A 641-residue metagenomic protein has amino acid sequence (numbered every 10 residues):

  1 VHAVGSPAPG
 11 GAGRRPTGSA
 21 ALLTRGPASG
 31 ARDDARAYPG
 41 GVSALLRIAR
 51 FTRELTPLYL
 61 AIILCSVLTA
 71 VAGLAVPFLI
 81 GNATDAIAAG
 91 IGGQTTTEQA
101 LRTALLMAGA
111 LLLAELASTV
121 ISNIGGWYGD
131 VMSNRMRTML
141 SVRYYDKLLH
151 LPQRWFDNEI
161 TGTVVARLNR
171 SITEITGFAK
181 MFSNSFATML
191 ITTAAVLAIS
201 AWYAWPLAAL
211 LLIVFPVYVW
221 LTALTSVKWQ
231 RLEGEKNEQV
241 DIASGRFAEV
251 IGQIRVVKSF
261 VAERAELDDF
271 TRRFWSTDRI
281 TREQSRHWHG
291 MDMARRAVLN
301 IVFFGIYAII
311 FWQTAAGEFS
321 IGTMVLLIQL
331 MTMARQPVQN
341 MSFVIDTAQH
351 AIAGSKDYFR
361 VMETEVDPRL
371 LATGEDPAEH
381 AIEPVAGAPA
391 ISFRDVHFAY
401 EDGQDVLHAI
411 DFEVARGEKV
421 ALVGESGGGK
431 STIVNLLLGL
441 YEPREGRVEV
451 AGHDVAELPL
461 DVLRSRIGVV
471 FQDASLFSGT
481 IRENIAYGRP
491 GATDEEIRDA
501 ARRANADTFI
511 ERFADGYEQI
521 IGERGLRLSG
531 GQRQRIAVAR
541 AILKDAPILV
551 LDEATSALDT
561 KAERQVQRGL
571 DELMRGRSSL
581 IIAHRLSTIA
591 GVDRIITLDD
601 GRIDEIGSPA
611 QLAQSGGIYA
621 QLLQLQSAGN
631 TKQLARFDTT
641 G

Functional and structural regions predicted by a protein language model:
A12, A378-G641: ABC-type nucleotide-binding domain
A28-R36, N134, V142-A166, R170-I172 (+5 more regions): Short intracellular "coupling" helices and adjacent cytoplasmic loop segments at the cytosolic face of multi-pass
G40-A44, T52-L55, G125, G129-S133 (+3 more regions): Juxtamembrane loop-to-helix connectors within ABC transporter transmembrane domains
A49, R53-P57, Q153-R154, R170-A179 (+8 more regions): An intracellular "coupling" helix at the cytosolic face of ABC transporter transmembrane type-1 domains
L58-L68, L111, N184-E235, I306-F319 (+1 more regions): Transmembrane helices of ABC transporter permease
Y59-I121, A201-P206, G317-I321: Transmembrane helix-loop-helix hairpins at lipid-water interfaces of multipass membrane proteins, especially the type-1
M107-S118, S122, F215-T222, W288-F303 (+2 more regions): Hydrophobic alpha-helical segments in the permease module
A262, R286, M333-E363: Cytosolic ends of transmembrane helices, especially the final helix of ABC transmembrane type-1 domains
